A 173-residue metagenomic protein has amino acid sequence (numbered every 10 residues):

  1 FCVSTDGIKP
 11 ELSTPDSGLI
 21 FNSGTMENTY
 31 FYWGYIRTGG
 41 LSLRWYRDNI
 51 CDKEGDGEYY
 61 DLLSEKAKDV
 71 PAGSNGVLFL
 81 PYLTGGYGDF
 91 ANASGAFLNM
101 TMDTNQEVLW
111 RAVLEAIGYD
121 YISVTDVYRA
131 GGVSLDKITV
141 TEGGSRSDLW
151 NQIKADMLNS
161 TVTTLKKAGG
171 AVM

Functional and structural regions predicted by a protein language model:
F1-M173: Active-site core segments that coordinate phosphate-bearing ligands/cofactors across diverse enzyme families
